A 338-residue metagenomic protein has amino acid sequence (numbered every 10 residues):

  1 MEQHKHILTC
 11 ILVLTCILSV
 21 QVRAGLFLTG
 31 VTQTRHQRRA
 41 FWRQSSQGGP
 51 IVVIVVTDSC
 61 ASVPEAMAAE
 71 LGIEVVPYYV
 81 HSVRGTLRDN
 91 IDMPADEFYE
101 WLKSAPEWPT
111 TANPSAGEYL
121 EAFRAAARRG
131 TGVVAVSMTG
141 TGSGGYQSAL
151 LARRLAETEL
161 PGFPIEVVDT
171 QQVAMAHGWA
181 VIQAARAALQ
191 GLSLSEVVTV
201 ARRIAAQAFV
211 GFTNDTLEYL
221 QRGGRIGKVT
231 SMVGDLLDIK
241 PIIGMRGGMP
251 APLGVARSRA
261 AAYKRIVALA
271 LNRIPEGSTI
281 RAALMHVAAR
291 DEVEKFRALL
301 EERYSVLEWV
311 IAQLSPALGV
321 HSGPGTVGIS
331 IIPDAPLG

Functional and structural regions predicted by a protein language model:
H4-H6, H36: Intrinsic-disorder-associated, low-complexity terminal segments enriched in Asp/Asn/His/Tyr and depleted of Lys/Arg
S19, S45-S46: Serine residues within intrinsically disordered or low-complexity segments
G49-I54, C60-E74, Y78-Y79, P106 (+4 more regions): Mixed-charge interfacial surface used for oligomerization/domain docking and macromolecular partner engagement
I54-E118: N-terminal glycine-rich anion-binding loop in soluble enzyme alpha/beta folds
E118-A149, R153: N-terminal glycine-rich phosphate/adenylate-binding segment common to multiple enzyme folds
